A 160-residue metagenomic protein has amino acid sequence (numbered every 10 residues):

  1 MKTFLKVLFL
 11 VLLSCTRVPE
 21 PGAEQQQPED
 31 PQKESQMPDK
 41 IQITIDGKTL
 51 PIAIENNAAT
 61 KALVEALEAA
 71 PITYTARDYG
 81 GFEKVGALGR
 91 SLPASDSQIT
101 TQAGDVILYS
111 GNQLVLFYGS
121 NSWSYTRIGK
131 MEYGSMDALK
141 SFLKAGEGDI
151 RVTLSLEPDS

Functional and structural regions predicted by a protein language model:
M1-L10: Sec-dependent signal peptide recognition, specifically the positively charged N-region followed immediately by
C15-Q25: Bacterial lipoprotein signal-peptidase II cleavage site
Q25-Q42: Post-signal peptide N-terminal segment of mature Sec-exported envelope proteins
D46-A53: Second-shell loop/turn segments in exported
A62-N112: Mature extracytoplasmic domains of secretory-pathway proteins
Y118-Y133: Short, compositionally biased
K130-S160: Well-ordered alpha/beta subsegment
